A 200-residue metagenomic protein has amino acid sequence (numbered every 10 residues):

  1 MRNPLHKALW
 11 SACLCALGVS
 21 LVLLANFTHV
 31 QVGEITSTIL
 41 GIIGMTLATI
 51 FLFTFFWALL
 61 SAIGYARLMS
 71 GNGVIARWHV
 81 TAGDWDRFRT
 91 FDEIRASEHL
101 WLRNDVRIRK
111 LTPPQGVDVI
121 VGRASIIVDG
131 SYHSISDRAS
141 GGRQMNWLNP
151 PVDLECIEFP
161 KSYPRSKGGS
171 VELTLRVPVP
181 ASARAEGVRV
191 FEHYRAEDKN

Functional and structural regions predicted by a protein language model:
M1-L5, A48-V119: Anionic N-terminal interaction surfaces
M1-R67: Alpha-helical transmembrane spans
T38-G41, D86, R189: Polar/charged alpha-helical tracts
A58-N72, G130-S140, G187-Y194: Cytosolic juxtamembrane helix at the C-terminal end of the final transmembrane segment
W78, I120, H133, L173-V179: Generic detection of short hydrophobic beta-strand segments and adjacent strand-loop junctions
W85, I126, H133, P164-S166 (+1 more regions): Generic "edge-of-domain/loop-turn" microfeature
R103-E155: Phosphoinositide-binding peripheral membrane targeting modules
A139-N200: Acidic, Ser/Thr- and proline-rich intrinsically disordered linker/docking segments of eukaryotic scaffolds
